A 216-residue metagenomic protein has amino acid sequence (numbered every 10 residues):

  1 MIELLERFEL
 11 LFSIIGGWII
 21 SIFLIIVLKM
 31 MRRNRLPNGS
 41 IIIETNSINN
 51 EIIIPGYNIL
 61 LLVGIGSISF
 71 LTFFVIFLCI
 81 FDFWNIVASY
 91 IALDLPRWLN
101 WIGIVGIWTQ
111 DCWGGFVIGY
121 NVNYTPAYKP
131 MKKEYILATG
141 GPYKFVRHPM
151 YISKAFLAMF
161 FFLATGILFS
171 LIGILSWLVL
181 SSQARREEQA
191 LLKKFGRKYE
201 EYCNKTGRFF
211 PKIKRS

Functional and structural regions predicted by a protein language model:
M1-T139, L157-S216: Membrane-anchoring alpha-helices and their flanking helix-loop junctions
P142-F156: Membrane-interface loop-to-helix entry segments
